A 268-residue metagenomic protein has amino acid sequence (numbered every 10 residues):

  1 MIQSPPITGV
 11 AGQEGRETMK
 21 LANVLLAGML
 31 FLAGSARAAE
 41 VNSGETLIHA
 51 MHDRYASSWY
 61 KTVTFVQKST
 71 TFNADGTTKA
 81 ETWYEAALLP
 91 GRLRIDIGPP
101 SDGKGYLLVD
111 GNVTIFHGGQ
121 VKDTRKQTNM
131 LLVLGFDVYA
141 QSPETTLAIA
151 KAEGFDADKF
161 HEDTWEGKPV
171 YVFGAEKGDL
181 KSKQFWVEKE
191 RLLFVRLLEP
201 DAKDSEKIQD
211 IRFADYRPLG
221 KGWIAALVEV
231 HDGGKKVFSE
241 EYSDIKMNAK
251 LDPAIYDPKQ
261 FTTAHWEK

Functional and structural regions predicted by a protein language model:
M1-T18: Short, Lys/Arg-enriched N-terminal segments with co-localized hydrophobic residues within the first ~10-30 amino acids
K20-A27: Sec-dependent signal peptide recognition, specifically the positively charged N-region followed immediately by
A27-A33: Bacterial N-terminal signal peptides
A39-H49, W59, N112-K181, D201-K207 (+2 more regions): Flexible, processing/modification-adjacent segments and terminal tails in exported/periplasmic/extracellular proteins
A39-V121, D158: N-terminal mature ectodomain segment of secretory-pathway/periplasmic proteins
A80-W83, G105-G111, K122-L132, V187 (+2 more regions): Short amphipathic beta-strand/extended segments with alternating polar/hydrophobic composition
P100-D102, E162, E166-P258: Gly/Pro-enriched, hydrophobic low-complexity segments that function as extracytoplasmic propeptides/linkers
